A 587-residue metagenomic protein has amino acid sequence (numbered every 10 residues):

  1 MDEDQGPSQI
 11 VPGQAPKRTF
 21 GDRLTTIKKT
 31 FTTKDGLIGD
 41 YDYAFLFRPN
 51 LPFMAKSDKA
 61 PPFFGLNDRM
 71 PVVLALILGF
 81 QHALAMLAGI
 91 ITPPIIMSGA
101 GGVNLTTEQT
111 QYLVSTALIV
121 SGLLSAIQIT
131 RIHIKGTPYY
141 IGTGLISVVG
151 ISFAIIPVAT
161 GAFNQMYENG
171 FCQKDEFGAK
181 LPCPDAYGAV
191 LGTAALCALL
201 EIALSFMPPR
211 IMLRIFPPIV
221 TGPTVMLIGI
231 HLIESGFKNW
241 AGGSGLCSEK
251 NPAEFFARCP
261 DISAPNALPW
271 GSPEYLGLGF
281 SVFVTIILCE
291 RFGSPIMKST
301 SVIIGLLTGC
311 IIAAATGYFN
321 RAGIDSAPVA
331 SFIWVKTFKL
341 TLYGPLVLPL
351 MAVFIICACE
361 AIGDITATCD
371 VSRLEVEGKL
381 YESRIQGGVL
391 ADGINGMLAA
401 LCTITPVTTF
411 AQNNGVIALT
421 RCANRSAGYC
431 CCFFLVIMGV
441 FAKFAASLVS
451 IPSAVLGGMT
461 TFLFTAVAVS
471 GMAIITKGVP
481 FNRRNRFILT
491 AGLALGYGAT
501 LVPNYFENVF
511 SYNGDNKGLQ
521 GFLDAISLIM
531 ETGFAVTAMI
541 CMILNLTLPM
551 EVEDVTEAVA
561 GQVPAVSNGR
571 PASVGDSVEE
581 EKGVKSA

Functional and structural regions predicted by a protein language model:
M1-I146, N169, D554, S573 (+1 more regions): N-terminal alpha-helical transmembrane segments of multi-pass membrane transport and channel/translocase proteins
G6-T19, R23, A162-I311, A315-N320 (+1 more regions): Membrane-embedded alpha-helical modules
D58-R69, V302-F354, L519-L528, A558-A565: Hydrophobic transmembrane alpha-helices of multi-pass solute/ion transporters
M70-I77, G102-Q111, H133-G142, E176-V190 (+6 more regions): Short juxtamembrane and helix-loop transition motifs at transmembrane-helix boundaries in membrane proteins
V72, S98-G144, P349-R425: Membrane-embedded helical hairpins/re-entrant loop segments and their flanking transmembrane helices within multi-pass
V73-I90, L268-F283, S299-S301, A314-Y318 (+2 more regions): Hydrophobic, membrane-embedded alpha-helices of multi-pass small-molecule transporters
T92-A100, A154-N164, I365-S372, V407-L419 (+3 more regions): Re-entrant/interfacial helical elements at transmembrane boundaries that shape and gate the permeation pathway
E108-L113, T137-I155, R214-T221, M297-I303 (+3 more regions): Short, non-helical or kinked segments that cap or interrupt transmembrane helices
